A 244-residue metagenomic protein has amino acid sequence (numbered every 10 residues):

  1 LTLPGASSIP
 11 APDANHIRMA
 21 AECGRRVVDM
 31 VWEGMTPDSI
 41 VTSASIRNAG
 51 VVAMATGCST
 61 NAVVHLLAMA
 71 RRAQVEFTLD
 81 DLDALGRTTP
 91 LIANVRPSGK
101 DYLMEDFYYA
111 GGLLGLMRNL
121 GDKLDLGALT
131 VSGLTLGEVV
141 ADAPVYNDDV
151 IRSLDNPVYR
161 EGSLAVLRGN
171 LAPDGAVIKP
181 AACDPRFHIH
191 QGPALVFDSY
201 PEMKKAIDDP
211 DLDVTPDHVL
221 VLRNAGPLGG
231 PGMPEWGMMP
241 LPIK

Functional and structural regions predicted by a protein language model:
L1-K244: Catalytic or ion-coupling anion/metal-binding cores of large enzyme and transporter domains
